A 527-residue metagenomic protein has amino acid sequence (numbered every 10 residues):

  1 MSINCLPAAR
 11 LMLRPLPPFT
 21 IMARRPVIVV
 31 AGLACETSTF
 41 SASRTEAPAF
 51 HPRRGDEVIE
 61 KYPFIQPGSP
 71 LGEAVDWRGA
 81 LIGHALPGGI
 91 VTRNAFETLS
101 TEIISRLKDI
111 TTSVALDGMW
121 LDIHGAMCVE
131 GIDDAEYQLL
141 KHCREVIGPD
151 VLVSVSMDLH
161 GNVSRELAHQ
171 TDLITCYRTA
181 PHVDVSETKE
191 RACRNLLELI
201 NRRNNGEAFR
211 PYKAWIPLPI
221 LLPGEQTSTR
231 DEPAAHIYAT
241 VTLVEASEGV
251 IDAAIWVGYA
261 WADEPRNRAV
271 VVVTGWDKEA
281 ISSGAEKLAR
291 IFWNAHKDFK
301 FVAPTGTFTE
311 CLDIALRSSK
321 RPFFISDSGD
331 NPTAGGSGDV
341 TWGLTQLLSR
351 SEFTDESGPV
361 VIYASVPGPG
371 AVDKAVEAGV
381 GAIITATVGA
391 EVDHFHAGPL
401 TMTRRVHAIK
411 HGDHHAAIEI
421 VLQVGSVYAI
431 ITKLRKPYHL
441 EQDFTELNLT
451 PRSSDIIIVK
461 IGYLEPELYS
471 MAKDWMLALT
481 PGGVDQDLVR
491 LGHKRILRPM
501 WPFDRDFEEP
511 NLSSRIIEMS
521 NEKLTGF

Functional and structural regions predicted by a protein language model:
A8-A9, L13-L71: N-terminal amphipathic/basic leader segments beginning at the initiator methionine
P15, I21-R25, L107-D117, C311-F323 (+1 more regions): Glycine-rich phosphate/diphosphate-binding loops that line cofactor/substrate pockets in enzymes
V29, L33-A34, A42, F50 (+5 more regions): Active-site histidine-anchored catalytic micro-motif
F40-R44, V91, G131-D133, S164-H169 (+7 more regions): Short acidic, glycine/serine/threonine-rich loops at helix termini
G79, E97, T101, W293 (+1 more regions): Extended hydrophobic packing segments that form well-structured cores
I90-I104: Glycine-rich anion/phosphate-binding loops
I200-A235: Internal, active-site/partner-interface "lid" segment
E225-G425, I430-L434: Hard-cation-handling environments
